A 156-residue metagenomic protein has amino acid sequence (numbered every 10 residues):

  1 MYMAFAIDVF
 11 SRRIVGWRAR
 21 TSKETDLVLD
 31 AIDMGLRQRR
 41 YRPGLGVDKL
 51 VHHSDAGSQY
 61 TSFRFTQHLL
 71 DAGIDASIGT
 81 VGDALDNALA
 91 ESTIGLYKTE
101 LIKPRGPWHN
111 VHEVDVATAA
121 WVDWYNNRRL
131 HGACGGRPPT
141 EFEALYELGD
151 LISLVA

Functional and structural regions predicted by a protein language model:
M1-A156: Charged DNA-binding/catalytic regions of mobile-element recombinases
